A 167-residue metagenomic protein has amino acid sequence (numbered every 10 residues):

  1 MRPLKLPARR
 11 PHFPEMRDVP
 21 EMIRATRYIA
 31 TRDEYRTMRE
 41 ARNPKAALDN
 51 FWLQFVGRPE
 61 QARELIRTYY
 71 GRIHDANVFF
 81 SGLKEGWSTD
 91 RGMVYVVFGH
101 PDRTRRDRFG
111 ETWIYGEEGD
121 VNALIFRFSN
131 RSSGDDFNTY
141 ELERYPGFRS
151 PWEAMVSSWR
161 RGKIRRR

Functional and structural regions predicted by a protein language model:
M1, M38, R105-R106: A broad, low-amplitude sensor of folded, mature protein cores
M1-Y28: Short beta-strand elements
M22-T26, E34-E40, F51, D75-K84: Second-shell loop/turn segments in exported
D49-I73, N77-W87, R91-F137, G147-P151 (+1 more regions): A cross-family detector of function-defining hotspots
L142-Y145: Extended, charged low-complexity scaffolding/tethering segments
